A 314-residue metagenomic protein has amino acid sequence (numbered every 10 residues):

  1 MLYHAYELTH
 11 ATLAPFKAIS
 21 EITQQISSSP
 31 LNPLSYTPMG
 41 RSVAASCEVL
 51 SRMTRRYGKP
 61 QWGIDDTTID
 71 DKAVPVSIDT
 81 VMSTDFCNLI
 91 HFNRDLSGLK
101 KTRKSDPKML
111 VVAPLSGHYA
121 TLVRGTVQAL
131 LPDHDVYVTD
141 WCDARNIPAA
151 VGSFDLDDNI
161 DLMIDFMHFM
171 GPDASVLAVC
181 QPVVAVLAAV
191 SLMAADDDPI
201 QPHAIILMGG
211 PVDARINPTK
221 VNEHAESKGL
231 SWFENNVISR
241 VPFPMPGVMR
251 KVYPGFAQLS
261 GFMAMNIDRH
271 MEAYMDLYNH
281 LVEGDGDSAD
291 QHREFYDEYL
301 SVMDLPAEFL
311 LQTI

Functional and structural regions predicted by a protein language model:
M1-S42, P172, A189-E308: Alpha/beta-hydrolase-fold enzymes
S35-I64, I69: Long amphipathic alpha-helical scaffold segments
R56, Q61-I147: Short, surface-exposed "cap/lid" segments of acyl-processing enzymes
L110, D140, A174-A189, G209: Catalytic nucleophile loop
V123-Q128, G152-S153, V221: "Short basic amphipathic alpha-helical interaction patches in structured regions
N146-P148, D158-S175, L187-S191: Conserved acidic catalytic loop of the alpha/beta-hydrolase fold
P148-A149, P218: Conserved catalytic-core motifs of eukaryotic protein kinase domains, centered on the activation segment
